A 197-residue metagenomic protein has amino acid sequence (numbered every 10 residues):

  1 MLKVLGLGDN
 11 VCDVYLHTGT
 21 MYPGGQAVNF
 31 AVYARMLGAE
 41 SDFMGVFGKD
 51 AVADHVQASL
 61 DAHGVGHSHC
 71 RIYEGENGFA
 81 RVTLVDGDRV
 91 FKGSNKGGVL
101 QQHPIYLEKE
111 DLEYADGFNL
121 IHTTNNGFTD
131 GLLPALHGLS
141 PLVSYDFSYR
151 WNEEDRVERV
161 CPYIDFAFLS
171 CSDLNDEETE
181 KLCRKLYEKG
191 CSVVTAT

Functional and structural regions predicted by a protein language model:
L2-L5, S59-D61, H67-C70, V85-T197: Ribokinase/PfkB-type carbohydrate-kinase core domain
K3-V4, N10-A80, L84-D86: Substrate-binding N-lobe of the ribokinase-like
